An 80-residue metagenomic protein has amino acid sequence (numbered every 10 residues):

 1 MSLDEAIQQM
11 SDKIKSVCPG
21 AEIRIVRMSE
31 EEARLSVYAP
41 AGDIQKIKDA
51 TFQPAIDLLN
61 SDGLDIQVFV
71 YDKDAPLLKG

Functional and structural regions predicted by a protein language model:
M1, G42: Charge-dense, low-complexity intrinsically disordered segments
S2-V17: Short amphipathic alpha-helix segments
M10-I14, Q45-L64: Short, non-transmembrane amphipathic alpha-helical segments
K15-L35: Short edge beta-strands and adjacent turn/loop segments
V37-A41: Short beta-strand-to-loop capping motifs
D43-Q45, P76: Residue-level signal for secondary-structure boundary sites
N60-G80: A short amphipathic beta-strand at an alpha->beta junction
